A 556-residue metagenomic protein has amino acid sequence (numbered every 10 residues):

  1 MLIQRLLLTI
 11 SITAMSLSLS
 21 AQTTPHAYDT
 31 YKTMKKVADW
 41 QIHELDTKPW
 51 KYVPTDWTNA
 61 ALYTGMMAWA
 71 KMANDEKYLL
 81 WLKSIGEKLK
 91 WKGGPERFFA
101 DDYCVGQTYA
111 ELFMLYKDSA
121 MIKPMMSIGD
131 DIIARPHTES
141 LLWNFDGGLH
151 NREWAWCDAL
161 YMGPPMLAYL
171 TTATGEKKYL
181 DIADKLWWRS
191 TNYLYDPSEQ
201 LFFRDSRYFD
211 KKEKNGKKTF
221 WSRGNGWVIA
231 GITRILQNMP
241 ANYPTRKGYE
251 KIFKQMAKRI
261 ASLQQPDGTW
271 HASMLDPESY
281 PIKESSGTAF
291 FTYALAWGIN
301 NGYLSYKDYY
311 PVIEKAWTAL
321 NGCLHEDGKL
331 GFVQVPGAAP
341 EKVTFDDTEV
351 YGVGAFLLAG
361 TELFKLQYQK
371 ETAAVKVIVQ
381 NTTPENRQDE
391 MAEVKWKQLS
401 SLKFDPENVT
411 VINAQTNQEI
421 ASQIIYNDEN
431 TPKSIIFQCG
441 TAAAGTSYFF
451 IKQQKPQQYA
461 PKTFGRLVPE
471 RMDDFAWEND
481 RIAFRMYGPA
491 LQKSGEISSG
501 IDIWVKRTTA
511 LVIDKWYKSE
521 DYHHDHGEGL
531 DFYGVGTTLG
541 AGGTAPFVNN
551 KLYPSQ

Functional and structural regions predicted by a protein language model:
M1-P25, Q369-T372: Bacterial Sec-dependent N-terminal signal peptides
S20, A442-G445, V548-Q556: Short, intrinsically disordered, charge-balanced linker/junction segments flanking boundaries in proteins
P25-A60, W69-L79, K88, K92-G106 (+5 more regions): CBM-like carbohydrate-recognition segments
H43, G86-W91, L142-L149, D205-K218 (+2 more regions): Acidic/His metal-coordination segments adjacent to aromatic residues that form catalytic metal sites in metalloenzymes
L79-L80, W91-Y208, K214-K217, E326-D327: Extended ligand-binding groove/face enriched in aromatic
C157-D158, P165-M274, P281-T292, L304 (+3 more regions): Extended ligand-binding clefts on enzyme/binding-domain cores
E371-R466, M472, S498-G500, K506: Alpha-mannosidase-like glycoside hydrolase catalytic domains involved in N-glycan trimming, generalizing to other
Q454-S555: Solvent-exposed N-terminal domain segments of exported/luminal and surface proteins
